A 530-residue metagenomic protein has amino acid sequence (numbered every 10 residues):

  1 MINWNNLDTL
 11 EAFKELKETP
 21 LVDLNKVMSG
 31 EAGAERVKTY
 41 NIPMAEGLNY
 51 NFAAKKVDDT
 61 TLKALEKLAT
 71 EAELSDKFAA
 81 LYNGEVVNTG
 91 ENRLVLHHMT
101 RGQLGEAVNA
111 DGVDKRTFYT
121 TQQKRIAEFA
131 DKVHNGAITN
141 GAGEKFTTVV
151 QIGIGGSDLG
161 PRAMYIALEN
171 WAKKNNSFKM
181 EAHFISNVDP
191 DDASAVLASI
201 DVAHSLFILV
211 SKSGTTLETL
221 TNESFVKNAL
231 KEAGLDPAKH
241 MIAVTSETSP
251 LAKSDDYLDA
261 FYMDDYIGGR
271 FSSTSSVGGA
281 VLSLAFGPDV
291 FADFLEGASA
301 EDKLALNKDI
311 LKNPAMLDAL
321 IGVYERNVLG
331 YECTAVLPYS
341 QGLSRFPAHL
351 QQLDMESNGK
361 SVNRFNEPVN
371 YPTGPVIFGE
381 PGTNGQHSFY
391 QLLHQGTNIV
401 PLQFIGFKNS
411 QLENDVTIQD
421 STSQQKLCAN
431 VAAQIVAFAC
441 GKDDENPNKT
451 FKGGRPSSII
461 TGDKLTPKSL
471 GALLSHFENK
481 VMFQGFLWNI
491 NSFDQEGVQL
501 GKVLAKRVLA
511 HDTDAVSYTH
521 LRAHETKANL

Functional and structural regions predicted by a protein language model:
N3, N51, K55, G112 (+14 more regions): Hydrophobic alpha-helical scaffolding
W4-G141: Extended, charge-enriched "interface" segments that sit outside catalytic cores
A53, P372, F378-K464: Helicase-primase coupling helices
E128-G136, A142-K308: Glycine-rich phosphate-binding loops that contact phosphosugars or nucleotide phosphates
M164-E169, A198-V202, S224-V226, L350-N358 (+3 more regions): Short, solvent-exposed amphipathic alpha-helical segments in soluble enzyme and RNA/protein-processing domains
A229-Q403, K408-N414, L500-L504, T513-L521: Active-site phosphate/pyrophosphate-binding segments
S458-R522: C-terminal helical/tail subdomains of lipid-metabolizing enzymes
H520, K527-L530: Single conserved hydrophobic/aromatic residue that forms the stacking wall/gate of nucleotide- or nucleobase-binding
